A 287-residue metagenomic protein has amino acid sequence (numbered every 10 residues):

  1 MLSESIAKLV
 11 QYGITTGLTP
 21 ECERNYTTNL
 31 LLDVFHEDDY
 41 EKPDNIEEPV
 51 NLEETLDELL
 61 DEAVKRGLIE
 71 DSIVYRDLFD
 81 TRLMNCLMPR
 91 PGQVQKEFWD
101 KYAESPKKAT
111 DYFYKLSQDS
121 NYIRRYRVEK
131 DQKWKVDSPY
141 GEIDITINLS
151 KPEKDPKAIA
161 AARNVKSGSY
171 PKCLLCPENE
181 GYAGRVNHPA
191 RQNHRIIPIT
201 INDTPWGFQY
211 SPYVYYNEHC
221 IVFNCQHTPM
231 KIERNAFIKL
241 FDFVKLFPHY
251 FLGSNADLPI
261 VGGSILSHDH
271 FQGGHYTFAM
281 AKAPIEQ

Functional and structural regions predicted by a protein language model:
M1-P229: Active-site microenvironments that recognize anionic phosphate/pyrophosphate groups
I147, Y210, S254, G273-H275: Hydrophobic side chains in beta-strands
L174-E180, F241, L252-S254, A283-I285: Short C-terminal domain-edge/linker segments immediately following a structured domain
N193-R195, C225-L252: Helical scaffold of the NTase/Pol beta-like nucleotidyltransferase catalytic core
C220-I221, I232-N235, A283: A short secondary-structure junction signal
K231, H249-L252, L258-S264, H275-Q287: Conserved His + Asp/Glu catalytic blocks
